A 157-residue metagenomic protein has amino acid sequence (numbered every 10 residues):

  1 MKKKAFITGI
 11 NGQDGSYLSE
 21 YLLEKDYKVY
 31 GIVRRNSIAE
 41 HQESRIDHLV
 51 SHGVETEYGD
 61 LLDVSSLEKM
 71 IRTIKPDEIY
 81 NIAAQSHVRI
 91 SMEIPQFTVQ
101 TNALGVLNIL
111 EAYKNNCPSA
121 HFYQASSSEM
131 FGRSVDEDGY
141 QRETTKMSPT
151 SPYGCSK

Functional and structural regions predicted by a protein language model:
M1-K157: N-terminal Rossmann-like NAD(P)+-binding domain of SDR-like oxidoreductases, especially those catalyzing
